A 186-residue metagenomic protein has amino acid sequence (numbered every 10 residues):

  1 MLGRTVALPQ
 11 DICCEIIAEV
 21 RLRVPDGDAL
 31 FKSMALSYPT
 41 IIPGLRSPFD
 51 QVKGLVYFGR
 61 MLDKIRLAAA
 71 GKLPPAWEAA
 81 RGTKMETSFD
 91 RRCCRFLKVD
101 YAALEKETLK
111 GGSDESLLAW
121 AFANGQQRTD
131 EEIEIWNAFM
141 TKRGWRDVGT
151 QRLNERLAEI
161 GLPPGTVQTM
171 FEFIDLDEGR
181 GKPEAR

Functional and structural regions predicted by a protein language model:
L2-D11: Extreme N-terminal basic, low-complexity initiation segments that serve as generic localization/processing leaders
L8, E15-I16, R81, C93: Long, low-complexity, intrinsically disordered regions
R21, P25-D26, L30-R81, D90 (+1 more regions): Polar/charged low-complexity regulatory segments
P74-F122: Amphipathic alpha-helical packing elements
D100-A102, Q127, R146, P163: Short coil/loop linkers at secondary-structure junctions
D114-T141, W145: An exposed acidic His-Trp-rich patch
